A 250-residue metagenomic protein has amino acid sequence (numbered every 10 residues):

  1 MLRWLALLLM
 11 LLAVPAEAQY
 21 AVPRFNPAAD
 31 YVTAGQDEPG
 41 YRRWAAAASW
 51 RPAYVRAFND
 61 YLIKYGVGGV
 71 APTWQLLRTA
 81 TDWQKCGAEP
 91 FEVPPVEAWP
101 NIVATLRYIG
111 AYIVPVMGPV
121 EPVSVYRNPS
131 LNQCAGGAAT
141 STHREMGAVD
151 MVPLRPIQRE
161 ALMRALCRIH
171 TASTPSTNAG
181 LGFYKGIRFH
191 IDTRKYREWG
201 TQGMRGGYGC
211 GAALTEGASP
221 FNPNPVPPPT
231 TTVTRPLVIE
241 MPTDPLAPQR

Functional and structural regions predicted by a protein language model:
W4-A13: Bacterial N-terminal signal peptides
V14-A18: Sec/Tat signal peptide C-region and signal peptidase I cleavage site
Q19-G35, Y54, F58, T140-R250: Catalytic cores and adjacent binding grooves of peptidoglycan-active enzymes
P39, R43-R194: Cell-envelope/glycan interface and biosynthesis
